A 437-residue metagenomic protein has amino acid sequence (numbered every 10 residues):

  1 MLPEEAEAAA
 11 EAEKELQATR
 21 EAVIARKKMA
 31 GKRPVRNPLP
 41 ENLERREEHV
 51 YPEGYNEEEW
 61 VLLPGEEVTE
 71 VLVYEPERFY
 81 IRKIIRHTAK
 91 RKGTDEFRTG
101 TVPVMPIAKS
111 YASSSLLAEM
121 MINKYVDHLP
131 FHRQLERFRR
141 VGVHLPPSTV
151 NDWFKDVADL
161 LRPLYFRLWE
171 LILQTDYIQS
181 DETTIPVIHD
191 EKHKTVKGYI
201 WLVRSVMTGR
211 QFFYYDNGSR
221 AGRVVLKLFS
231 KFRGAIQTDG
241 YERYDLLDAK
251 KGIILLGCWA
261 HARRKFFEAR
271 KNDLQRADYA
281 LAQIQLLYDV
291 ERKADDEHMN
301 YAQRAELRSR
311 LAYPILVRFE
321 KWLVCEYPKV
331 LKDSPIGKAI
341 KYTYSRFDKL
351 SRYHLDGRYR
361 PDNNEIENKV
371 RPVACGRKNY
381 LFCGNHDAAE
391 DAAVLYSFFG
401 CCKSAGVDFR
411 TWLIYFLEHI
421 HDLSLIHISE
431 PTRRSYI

Functional and structural regions predicted by a protein language model:
M1-Y111, Q179-S180, L311-A312: Short, flexible loop/hinge motifs at secondary-structure junctions
K14, R36-L39, E44-E57, H132-K227 (+2 more regions): Gly/Pro-rich turn-and-neighbor structural signature
Y55-E57, R91, M120, Q134 (+9 more regions): Mobile genetic element proteins and their domesticated derivatives, centered on retroelements and DNA transposons
P76-D176, F399-C401: Short, positively charged, Gly/Tyr-enriched micro-motifs that form contact patches at catalytic or ligand/partner
Y177, G240, A249-A282: Conserved beta-strand -> loop -> alpha-helix junction used to position metal-binding or nucleic-acid-contacting
D216, L355-L423: Amphipathic alpha-helical/coiled-coil segments positioned at domain termini
Y241-Y244, W259-F266, P361-C375: Short amphipathic alpha-helical "interface-anchor" segments enriched in bulky aromatics
I426-I437: Single conserved hydrophobic/aromatic residue that forms the stacking wall/gate of nucleotide- or nucleobase-binding
